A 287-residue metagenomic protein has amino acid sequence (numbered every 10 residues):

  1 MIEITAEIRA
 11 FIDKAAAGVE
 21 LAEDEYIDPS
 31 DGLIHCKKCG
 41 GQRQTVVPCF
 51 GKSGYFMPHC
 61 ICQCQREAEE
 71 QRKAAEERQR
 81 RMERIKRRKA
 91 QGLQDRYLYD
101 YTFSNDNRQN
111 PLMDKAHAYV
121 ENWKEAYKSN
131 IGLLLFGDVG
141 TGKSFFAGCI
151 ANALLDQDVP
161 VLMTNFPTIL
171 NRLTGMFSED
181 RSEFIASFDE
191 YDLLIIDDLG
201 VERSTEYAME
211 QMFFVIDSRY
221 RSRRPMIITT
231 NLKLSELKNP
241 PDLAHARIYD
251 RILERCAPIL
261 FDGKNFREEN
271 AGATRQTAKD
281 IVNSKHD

Functional and structural regions predicted by a protein language model:
M1-N107, E269-D287: A short, basic N-terminal segment
L93-L133: Pre-Walker A (pre-P-loop) alpha-helix and adjacent loop at the N terminus of AAA/AAA+ ATPase modules, a conserved
P111-V120, K128, A151-Y191, R203-E210: Short glycine-rich substrate-engagement loop in P-loop NTPases that contacts/grips substrate
Y127-A147: Walker A/P-loop nucleotide-binding motif
L133, L162, I195, I227 (+1 more regions): Hydrophobic/aromatic beta-strand patches that form the interior of the parallel beta-sheet core in alpha/beta enzyme
V159-P160, E190-L193, S222-I228: Loop/turn-to-beta-strand initiation segments
N171-L173, E202-D287: Replace "adjacent to P-loop NTPase cores in ATP/GTP-dependent enzymes" with "adjacent to NTP-binding cores
D198-L199: Walker B catalytic acidic pair
